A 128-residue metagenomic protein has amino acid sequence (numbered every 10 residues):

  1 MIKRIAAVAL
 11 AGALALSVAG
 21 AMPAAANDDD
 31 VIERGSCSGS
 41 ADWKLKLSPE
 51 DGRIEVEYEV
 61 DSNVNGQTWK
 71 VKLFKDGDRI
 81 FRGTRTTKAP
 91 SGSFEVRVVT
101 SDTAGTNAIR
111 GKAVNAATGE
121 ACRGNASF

Functional and structural regions predicted by a protein language model:
M1-A9: Bacterial N-terminal signal peptides that target proteins for export
A15-A24: C-terminal segment of classical bacterial N-terminal signal peptides
P23-D51, S127: Transition segment at domain starts
I32-E33, D78-S91, A126-S127: Solvent-exposed serine/threonine-rich low-complexity stretches and specific carbohydrate-binding patches
E55-D61, V99: Short edge beta-strand/loop segments characteristic of extracellular beta-sandwich folds
T68-D78: Short, surface-exposed beta-strand/strand-loop-strand elements in extracellular ectodomains
S91-D102, G124-N125: Exposed aromatic-hydrophobic patches
G111, A117-F128: Edge beta-strands of extracellular beta-sandwich domains
